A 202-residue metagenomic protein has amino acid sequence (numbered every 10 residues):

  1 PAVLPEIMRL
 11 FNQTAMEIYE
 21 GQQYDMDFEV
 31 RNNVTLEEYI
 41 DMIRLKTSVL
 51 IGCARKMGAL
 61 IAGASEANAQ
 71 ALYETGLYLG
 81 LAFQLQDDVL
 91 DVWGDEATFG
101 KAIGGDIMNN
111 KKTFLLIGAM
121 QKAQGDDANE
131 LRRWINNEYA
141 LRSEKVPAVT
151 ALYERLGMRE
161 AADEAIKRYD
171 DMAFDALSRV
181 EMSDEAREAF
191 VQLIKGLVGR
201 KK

Functional and structural regions predicted by a protein language model:
P1-K202: All-alpha prenyltransferase/terpene-synthase fold signal
